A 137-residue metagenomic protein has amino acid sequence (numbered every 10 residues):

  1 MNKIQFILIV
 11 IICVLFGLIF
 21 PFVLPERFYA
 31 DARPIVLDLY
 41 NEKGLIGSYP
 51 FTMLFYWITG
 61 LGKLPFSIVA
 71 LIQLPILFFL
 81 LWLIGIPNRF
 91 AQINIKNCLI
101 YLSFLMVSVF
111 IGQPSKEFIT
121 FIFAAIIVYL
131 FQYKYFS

Functional and structural regions predicted by a protein language model:
M1-F28, R33-S137: Hydrophobic transmembrane helix bundles of membrane-integrated enzymes that assemble and modify cell-envelope
